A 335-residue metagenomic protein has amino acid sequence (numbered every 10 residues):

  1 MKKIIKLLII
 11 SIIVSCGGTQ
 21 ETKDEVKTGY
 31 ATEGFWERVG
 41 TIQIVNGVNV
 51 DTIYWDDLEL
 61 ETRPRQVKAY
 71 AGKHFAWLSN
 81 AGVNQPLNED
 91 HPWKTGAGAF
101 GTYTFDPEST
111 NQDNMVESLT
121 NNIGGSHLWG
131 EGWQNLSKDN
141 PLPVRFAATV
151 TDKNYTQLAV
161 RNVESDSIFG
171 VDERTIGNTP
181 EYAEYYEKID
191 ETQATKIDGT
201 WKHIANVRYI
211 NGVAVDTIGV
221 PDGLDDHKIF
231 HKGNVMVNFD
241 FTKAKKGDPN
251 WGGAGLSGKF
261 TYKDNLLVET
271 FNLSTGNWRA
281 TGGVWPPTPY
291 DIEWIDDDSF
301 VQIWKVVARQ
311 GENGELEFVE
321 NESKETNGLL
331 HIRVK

Functional and structural regions predicted by a protein language model:
M1-K2, N206: Compositionally biased, low-complexity segments enriched in small residues
K2-I10: Sec-dependent signal peptide recognition, specifically the positively charged N-region followed immediately by
I12-S15: C-terminal motif of bacterial Sec signal peptides marking the signal peptidase cleavage site
T19-T104, E108-K259, K263-K335: Lipid interaction determinants
